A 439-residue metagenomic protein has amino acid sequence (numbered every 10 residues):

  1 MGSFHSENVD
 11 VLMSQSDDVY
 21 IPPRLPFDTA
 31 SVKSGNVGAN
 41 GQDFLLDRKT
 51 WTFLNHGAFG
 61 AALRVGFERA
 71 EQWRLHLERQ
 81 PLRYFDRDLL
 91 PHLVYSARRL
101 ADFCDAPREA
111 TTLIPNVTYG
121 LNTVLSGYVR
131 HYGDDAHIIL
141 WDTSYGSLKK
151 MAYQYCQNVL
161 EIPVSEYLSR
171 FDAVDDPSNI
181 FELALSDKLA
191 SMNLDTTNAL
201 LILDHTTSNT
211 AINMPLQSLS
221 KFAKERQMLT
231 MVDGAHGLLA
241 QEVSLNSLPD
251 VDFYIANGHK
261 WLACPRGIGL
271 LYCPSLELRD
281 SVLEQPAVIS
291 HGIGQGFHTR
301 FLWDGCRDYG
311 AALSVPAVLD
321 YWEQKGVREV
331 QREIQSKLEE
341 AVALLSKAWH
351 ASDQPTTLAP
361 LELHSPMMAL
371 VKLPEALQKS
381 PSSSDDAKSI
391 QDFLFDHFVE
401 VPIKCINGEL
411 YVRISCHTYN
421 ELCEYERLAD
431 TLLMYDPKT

Functional and structural regions predicted by a protein language model:
V9-I21, Q335-E339, A348-L394: Conserved PLP-binding catalytic core of the aspartate aminotransferase-like
N40, K379-D385, F393-T439: PLP-dependent enzyme catalytic core of the Aspartate aminotransferase-like
T50-Y95, R108: A glycine-/small-polar-enriched, mobile loop at the entrance of the PLP active site in fold-type I
R79-Y119, I334, A348: Conserved N-terminal alpha-helix of the aminotransferase class I/II PLP-enzyme fold
Y84-L89, H298-A343, S380: Structural signature of PLP-dependent enzymes
E109-A110, Y128-K149, S165: Conserved PLP-anchoring active-site segment centered on the Schiff-base-forming lysine
L160, D172-H236: Active-site phosphate-binding strand-loop segment of PLP-dependent enzymes
L248-I293: Active-site PLP attachment segment
